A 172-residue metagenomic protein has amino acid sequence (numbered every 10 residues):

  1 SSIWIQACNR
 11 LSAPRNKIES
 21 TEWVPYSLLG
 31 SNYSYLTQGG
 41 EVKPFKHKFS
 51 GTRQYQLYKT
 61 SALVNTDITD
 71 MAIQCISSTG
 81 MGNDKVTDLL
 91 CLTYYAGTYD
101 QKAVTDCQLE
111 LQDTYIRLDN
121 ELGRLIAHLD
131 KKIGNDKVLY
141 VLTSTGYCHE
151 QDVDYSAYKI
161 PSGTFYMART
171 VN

Functional and structural regions predicted by a protein language model:
S1-Q38, L109, R124-N172: Secreted, luminal/periplasmic, and some membrane-associated catalytic domains that remodel anionic oxygen-ester
S1-V86, Y95-K102: His/Asp/Glu-rich, glycine-adjacent segments that coordinate divalent cations and/or stabilize oxyanion chemistry on
G51-Q56, D106, N120, I133: N-terminal targeting/docking segments
K59, L63, K102-I116, V141: Alpha-helix capping and helix-loop boundary segments enriched in small/acidic/polar residues
V64-T69, Y115-L118, A168-N172: Short linear motifs at secondary-structure transitions and domain/linker junctions
A72, T87-Y95, L111-L129, V138-Y147: Beta-strand elements within well-structured catalytic alpha/beta cores of enzymes that handle phosphate/sulfate esters
